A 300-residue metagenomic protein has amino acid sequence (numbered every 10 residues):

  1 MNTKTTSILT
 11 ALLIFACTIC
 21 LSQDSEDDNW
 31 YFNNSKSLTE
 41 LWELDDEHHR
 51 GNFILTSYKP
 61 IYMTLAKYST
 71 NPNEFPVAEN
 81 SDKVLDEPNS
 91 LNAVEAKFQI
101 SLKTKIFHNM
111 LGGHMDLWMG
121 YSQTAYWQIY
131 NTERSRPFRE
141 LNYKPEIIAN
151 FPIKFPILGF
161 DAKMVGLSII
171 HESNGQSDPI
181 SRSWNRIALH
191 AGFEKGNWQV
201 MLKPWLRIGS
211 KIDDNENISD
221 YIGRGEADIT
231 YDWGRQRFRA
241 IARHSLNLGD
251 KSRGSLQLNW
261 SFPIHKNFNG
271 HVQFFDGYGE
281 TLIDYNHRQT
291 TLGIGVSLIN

Functional and structural regions predicted by a protein language model:
M1-I8: Bacterial N-terminal signal peptides that target proteins for export
I8-I14: Gram-negative bacterial Sec-dependent N-terminal signal peptides
C17-S22: N-terminal signal peptide c-region/cleavage motif recognized by signal peptidases
Q23-D24, S210, W260: Sequence termini and other peripheral, non-core segments
Q23-R134, N142-P145: Outer-membrane beta-barrel initiation region
R50-I54, I61, K251, S255-N300: Predominantly the C-terminal beta-signal and adjacent terminal strand-loop region of outer-membrane beta-barrel
E74-L85, N92, F107-Y231, A242-H244 (+3 more regions): Outer-membrane pore/translocation modules
D228, R235, R239-D250, G254: Extended, compositionally biased non-globular segments
